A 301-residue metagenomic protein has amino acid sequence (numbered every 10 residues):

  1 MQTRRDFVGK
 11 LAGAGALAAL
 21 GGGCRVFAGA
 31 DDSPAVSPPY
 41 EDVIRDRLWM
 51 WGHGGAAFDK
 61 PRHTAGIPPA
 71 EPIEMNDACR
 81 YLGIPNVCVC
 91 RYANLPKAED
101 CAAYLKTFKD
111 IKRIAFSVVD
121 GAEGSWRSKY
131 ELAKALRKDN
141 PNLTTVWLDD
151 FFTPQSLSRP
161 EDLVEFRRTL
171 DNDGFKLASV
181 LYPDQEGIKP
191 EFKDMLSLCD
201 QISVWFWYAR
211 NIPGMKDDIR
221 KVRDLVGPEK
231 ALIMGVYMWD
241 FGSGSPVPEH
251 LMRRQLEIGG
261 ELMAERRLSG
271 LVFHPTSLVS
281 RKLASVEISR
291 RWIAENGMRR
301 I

Functional and structural regions predicted by a protein language model:
M1, G22-R45: C-terminal segment of N-terminal export signals and the immediately downstream linker at the start of the mature
R4-R5, R167: Short, cationic motifs built from Arg/Lys/His that form the positively charged side of catalytic pockets
D6-F27: N-terminal export signals
P34-I301: Glycan-processing catalytic domains of CAZymes
